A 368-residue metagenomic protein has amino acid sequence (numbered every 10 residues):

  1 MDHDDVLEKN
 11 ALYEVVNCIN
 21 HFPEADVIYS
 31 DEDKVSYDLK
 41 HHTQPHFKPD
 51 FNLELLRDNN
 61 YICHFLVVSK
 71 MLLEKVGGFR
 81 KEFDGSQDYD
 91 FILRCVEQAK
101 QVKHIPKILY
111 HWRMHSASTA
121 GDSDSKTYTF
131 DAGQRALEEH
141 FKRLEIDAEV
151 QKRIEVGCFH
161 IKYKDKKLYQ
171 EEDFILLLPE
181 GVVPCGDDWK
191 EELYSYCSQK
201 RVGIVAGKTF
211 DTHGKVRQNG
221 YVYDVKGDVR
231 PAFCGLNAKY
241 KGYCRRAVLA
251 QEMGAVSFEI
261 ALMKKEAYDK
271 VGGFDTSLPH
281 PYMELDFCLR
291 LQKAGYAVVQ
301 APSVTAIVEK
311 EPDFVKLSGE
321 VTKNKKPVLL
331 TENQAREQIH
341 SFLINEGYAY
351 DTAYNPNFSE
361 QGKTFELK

Functional and structural regions predicted by a protein language model:
M1-S125, E139: Nucleotide-sugar donor-binding/catalytic module of glycosyltransferases that assemble extracellular/cell-envelope
M1-V6, D173-C185: Short beta-strand-to-loop acidic/aromatic patch adjacent to the donor-nucleotide binding site
N10-T43, H115, V182-D228, A297: Conserved donor NDP-sugar-binding/catalytic core segment of glycosyltransferases
I28-D31, H104-P106, L178-P179, A206-T209 (+4 more regions): Short beta-strand segments
V35, H41-L72, D224-E266: A recurrent flexible, glycine/aromatic-enriched loop bordering the glycosyltransferase active site that acts as
G77-L93, S125-Y128, Q251-Q300, V304-I307: Donor nucleotide-sugar recognition loop
P106-D124, R153-C158, A301-L317: Active-site donor/metal-binding and catalytic loop motifs of nucleotide-sugar-dependent glycosylation enzymes
T127-K166, H213, V225-E252, S257 (+3 more regions): C-terminal, non-catalytic tails of nucleotide-sugar-dependent glycosyltransferases
